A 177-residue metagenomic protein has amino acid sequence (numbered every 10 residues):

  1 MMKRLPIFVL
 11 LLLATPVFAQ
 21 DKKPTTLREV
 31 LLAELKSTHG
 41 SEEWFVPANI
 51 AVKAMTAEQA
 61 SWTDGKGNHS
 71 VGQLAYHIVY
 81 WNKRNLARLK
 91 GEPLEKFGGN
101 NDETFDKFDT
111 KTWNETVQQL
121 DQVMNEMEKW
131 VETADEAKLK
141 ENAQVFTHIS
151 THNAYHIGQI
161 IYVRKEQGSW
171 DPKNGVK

Functional and structural regions predicted by a protein language model:
M1-P24: Bacterial Sec-dependent N-terminal signal peptides
D21-G40: Short N-terminal segments immediately surrounding and downstream of signal-peptide cleavage
P24, S37, D109-T112, T116 (+2 more regions): Residue-level preference for long, well-ordered alpha-helices that form the structural scaffold of enzyme catalytic
L27-A33, G98-K107: Acidic/histidine-rich, surface-exposed loop or edge segments in extracytoplasmic proteins
V30, E43, H69, Q73 (+1 more regions): Generic recognition of short, well-ordered alpha-helical interface segments
K36-F45, N49, Q59-N101, A137-K177: Short, contiguous alpha-helical
A51-V52, W130: Well-ordered alpha-helical scaffold segments within catalytic/enzyme domains
T104-K138, T147: Acidic/histidine-rich alpha-helical segments that form the ligand environment of transition-metal centers
